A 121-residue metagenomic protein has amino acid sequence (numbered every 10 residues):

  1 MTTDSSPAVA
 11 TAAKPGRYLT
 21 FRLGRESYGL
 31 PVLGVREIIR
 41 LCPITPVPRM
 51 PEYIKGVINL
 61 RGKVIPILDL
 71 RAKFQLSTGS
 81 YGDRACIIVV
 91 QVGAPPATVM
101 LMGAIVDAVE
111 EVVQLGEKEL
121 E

Functional and structural regions predicted by a protein language model:
M1-E121: An acidic, low-aromatic, low-complexity terminal/linker signal
